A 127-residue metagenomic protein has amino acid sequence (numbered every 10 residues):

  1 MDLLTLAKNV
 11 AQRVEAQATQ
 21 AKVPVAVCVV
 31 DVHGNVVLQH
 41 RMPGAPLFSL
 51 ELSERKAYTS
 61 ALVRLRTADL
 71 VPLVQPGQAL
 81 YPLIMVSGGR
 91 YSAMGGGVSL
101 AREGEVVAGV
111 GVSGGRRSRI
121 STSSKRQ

Functional and structural regions predicted by a protein language model:
M1-Q127: Flexible, solvent-exposed loop/hinge segments and secondary-structure transition points
